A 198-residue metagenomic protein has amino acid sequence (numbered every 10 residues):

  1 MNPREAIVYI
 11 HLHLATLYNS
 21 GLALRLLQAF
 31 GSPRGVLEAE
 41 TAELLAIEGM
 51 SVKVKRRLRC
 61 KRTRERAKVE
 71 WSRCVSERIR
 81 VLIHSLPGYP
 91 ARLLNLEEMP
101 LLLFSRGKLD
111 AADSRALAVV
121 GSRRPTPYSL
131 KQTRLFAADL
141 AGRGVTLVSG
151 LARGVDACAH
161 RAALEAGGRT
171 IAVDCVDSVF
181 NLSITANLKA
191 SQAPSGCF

Functional and structural regions predicted by a protein language model:
M1-E5, V75, I83-F198: Glycine-biased, small-residue-rich flexible motifs in mid-sequence functional cores and linkers
M1-S85: Short, small/acidic-rich helices and loops at N termini and domain boundaries of DNA replication/processing enzymes
